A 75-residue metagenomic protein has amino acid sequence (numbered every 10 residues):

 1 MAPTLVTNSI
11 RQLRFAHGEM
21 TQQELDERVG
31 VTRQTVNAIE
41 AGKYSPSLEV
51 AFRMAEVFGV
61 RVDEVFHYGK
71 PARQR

Functional and structural regions predicted by a protein language model:
S9-R28: Short basic helix-loop element that most often maps to the first helix and adjoining turn of HTH DNA-binding modules
R14, E40, G69: DNA major-groove recognition helix of helix-turn-helix
V29-S45: Recognition helix of helix-turn-helix/homeodomain-like DNA-binding domains that insert into the DNA major groove
K43-R53, A72-Q74: Short, basic-rich loop-to-helix N-cap that marks the start of a DNA-contacting helix
E49-E64: DNA major-groove recognition helix of helix-turn-helix/homeodomain DNA-binding modules
E56, F66-R75: Short, charged recognition helix plus adjacent turn of helix-turn-helix-like nucleic-acid-binding domains
